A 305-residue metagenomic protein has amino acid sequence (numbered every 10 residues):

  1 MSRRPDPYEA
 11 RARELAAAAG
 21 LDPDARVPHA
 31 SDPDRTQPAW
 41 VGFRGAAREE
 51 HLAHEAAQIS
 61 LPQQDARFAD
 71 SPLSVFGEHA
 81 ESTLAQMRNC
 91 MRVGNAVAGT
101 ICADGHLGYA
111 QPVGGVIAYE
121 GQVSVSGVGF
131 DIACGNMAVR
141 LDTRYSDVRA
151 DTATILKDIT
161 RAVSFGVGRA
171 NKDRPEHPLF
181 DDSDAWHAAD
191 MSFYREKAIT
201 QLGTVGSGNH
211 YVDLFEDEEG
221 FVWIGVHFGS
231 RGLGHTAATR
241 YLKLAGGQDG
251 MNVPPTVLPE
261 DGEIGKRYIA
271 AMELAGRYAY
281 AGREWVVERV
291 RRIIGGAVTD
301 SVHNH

Functional and structural regions predicted by a protein language model:
S2-E55: Amphipathic alpha-helical segments in structured regions that serve as interaction surfaces
D32, P175-E176, L274-A275: Conserved short loop/turn motifs at secondary-structure junctions
E55-A85, G94-A98, Y109-V113, I117 (+4 more regions): Domain-length cofactor-binding catalytic modules of enzymes
H106, C134, S230: Short, glycine/acidic-enriched loop or turn micro-motifs at the edges of active sites
V125-W186: A generic, well-ordered mixed alpha/beta core segment in the N-terminal half of proteins
